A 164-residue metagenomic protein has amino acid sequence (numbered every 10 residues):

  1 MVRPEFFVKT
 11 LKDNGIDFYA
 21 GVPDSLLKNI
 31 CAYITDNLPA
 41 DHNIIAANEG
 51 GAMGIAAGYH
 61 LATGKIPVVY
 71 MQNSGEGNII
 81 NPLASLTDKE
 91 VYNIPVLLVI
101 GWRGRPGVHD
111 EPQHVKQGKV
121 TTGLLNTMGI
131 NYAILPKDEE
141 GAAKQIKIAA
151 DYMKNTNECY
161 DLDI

Functional and structural regions predicted by a protein language model:
M1-I164: Thiamine diphosphate
